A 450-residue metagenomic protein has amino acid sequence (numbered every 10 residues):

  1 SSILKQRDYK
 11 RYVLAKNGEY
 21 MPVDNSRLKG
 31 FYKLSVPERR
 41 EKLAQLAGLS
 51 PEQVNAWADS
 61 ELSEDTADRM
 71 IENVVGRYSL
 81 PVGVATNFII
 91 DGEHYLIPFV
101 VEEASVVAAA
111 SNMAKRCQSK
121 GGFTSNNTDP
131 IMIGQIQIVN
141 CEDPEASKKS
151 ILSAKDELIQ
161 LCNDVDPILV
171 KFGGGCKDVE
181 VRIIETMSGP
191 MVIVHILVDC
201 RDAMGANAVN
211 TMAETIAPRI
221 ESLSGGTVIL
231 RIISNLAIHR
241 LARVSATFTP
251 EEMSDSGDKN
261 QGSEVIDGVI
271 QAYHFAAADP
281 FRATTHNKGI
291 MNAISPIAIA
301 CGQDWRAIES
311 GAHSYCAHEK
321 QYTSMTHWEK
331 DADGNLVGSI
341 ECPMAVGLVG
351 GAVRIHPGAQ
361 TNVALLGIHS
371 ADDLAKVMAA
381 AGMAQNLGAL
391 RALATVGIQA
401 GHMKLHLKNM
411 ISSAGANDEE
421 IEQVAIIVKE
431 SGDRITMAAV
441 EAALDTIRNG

Functional and structural regions predicted by a protein language model:
S1-Y20: N-terminal amphipathic/basic-hydrophobic helices that include classical n-h-c signal peptides and signal-anchor
L14-Y95, F99, E103, F123-I131 (+3 more regions): Acidic/polar, glycine-rich intrinsically disordered N-terminal extensions of enzymes
Y20-D68, H94-Y95, S111, K115-Q118 (+9 more regions): Alpha/propeptide regions of enzymes that mature by internal proteolysis
V54-W57, G122-T128, V165-D178, R182 (+7 more regions): Flexible, glycine/charged-enriched surface loops at secondary-structure junctions
A67-E72, G76-G189, V194-L197: Small-residue-rich
P81-V106, R201-V209, A277-Q303, G382-R391 (+1 more regions): Conserved phosphate/anionic-ligand binding catalytic regions in large, soluble enzymes, centered on
D202-M204, V209-I355: Glycine-rich anion/phosphate-binding loop at the beta-strand->alpha-helix junction
C301-W305, H313-S412: C-terminal catalytic subdomain
